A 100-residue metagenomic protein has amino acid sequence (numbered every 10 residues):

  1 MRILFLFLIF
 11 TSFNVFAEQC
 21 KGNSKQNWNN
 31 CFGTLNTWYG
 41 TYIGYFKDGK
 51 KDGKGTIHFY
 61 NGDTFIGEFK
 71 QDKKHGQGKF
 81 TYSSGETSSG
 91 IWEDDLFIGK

Functional and structural regions predicted by a protein language model:
R2-I3, Q19: N-terminal leader/targeting segments
I3-F13: Sec-dependent N-terminal signal peptides
F13-K100: Glycine/tyrosine- and acidic-biased, solvent-exposed loop/turn segments at the edges of beta-strands
